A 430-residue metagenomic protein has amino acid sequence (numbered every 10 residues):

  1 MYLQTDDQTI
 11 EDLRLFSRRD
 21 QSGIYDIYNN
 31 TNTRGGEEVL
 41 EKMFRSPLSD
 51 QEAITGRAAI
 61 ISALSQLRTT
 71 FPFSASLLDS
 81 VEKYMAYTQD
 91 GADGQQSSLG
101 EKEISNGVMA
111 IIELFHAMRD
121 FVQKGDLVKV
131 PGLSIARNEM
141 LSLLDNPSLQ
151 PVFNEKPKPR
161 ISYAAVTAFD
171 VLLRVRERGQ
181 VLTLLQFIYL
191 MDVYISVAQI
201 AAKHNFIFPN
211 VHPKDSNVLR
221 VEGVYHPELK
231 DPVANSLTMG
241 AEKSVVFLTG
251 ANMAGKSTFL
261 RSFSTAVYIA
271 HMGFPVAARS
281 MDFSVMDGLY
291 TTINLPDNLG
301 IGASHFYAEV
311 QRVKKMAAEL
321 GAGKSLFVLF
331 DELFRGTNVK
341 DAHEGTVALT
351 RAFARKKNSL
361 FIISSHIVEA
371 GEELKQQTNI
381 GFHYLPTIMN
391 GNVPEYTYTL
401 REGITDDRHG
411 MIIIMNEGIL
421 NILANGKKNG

Functional and structural regions predicted by a protein language model:
M1-A254, T258-G288, Q311-R312: Alpha-helical coupling/stalk and coiled-coil linker elements that connect catalytic or binding modules and transmit
H204-G430: ATPase nucleotide-binding head domains, primarily ABC-like/P-loop NTPase cores
